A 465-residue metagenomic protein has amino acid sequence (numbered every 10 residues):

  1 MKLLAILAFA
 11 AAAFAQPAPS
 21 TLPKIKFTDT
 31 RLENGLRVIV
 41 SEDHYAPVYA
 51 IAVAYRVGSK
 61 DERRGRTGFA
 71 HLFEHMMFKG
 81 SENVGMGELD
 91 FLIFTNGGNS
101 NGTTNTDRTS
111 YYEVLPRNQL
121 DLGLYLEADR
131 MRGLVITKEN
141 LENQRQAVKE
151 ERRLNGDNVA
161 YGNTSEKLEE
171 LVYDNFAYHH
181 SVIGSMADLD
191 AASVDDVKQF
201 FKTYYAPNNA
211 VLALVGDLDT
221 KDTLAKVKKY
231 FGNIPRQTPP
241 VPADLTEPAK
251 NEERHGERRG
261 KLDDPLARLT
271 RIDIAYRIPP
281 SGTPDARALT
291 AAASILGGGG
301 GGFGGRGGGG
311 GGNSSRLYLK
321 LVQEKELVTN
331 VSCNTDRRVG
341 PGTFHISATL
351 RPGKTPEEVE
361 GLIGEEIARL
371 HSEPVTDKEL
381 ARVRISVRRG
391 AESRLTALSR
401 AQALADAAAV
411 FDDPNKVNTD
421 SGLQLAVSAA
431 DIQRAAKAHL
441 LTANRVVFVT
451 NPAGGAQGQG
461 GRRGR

Functional and structural regions predicted by a protein language model:
L3-A13: Sec-dependent N-terminal signal peptides
A15-A52, V57-S59, N83-Q119, N155-N209 (+6 more regions): Non-catalytic beta-strand/loop surface segments
G58-R66: Short pre-active-site segment immediately N-terminal to the catalytic Zn-binding motif
T67-S81: Active-site SXXK
F94, V135-R153, D219, T238-H255 (+4 more regions): Acidic/histidine-enriched alpha-helical segments
Y125-R130, K226-F231, V359-E365: Short amphipathic alpha-helices in soluble, non-transmembrane regions that often serve as interface/regulatory elements
K138, R145, K198-Y230, A443-R445: Non-catalytic, conformational "gating/processing" segments within enzyme and secreted inhibitor domains
H371, D412-N418, L423, R434-A436 (+1 more regions): C-terminal soluble interaction/assembly domains
